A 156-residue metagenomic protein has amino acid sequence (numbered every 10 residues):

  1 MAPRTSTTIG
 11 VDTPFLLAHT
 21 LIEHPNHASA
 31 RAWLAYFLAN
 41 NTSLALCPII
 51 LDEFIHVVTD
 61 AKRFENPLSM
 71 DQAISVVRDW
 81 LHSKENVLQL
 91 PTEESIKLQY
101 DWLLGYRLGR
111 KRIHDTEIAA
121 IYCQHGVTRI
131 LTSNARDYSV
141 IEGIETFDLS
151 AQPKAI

Functional and structural regions predicted by a protein language model:
M1-G10, P14-L46, A61-S75: Short, well-structured N-terminal submotif of metal-dependent ribonuclease cores
A2-R4, N86-S133: Active-site neighborhoods of divalent-metal-dependent phosphate/nucleic-acid chemistry enzymes
D12, K111-R112, N134, F147-I156: Histidine- and aromatic-rich ligand-binding microenvironments
N40-N41, S83-K84, I141: Structured helix-beta-strand junction loops
A45-P48, T132: Short beta-strand segments at enzyme active-site cores
V58-L88, I96-W102: Active-site-proximal, substrate-binding regions of enzyme catalytic domains and RNA-binding/basic surfaces
R136-I144: Short loop/helix-cap segments at secondary-structure boundaries that form the rim of catalytic
